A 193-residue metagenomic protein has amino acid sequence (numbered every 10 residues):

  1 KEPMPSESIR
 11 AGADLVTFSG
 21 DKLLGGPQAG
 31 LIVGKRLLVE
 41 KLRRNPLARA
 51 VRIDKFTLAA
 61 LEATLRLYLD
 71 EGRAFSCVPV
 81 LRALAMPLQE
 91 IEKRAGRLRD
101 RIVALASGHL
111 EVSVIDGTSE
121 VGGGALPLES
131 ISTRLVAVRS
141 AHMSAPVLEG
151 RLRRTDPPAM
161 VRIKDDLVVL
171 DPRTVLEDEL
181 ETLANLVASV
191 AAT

Functional and structural regions predicted by a protein language model:
K1, I53, T57-L58, E62-R94: Active-site loop ensemble at the mouth of alpha/beta enzyme cores that anchors a bound cofactor
K1-Y68, V103, L186: Conserved PLP-enzyme active-site core in the AAT-like
G20, A50-F56, E71-C77, A106-I115 (+1 more regions): Flexible, glycine/charged-enriched surface loops at secondary-structure junctions
D21-L23, R36-V39, S119, A141-M143 (+2 more regions): Short, glycine-/Ser/Thr-/acidic-enriched flexible segments
L24-P27, I131, R162-V168: Short Gly/Ser/Thr- and Asp/Glu-enriched loop/turn motifs at secondary-structure junctions
R36-R43, D70-V80, P127-S132, D165-D166: Short acidic (Asp/Glu) and glycine-rich catalytic loops that position anionic groups and cofactors
R82-A83, L88-E92, G96-R99, V103-G150: Conserved PLP-binding catalytic core of the aspartate aminotransferase-like
S140-T193: PLP-dependent enzyme catalytic core of the Aspartate aminotransferase-like
